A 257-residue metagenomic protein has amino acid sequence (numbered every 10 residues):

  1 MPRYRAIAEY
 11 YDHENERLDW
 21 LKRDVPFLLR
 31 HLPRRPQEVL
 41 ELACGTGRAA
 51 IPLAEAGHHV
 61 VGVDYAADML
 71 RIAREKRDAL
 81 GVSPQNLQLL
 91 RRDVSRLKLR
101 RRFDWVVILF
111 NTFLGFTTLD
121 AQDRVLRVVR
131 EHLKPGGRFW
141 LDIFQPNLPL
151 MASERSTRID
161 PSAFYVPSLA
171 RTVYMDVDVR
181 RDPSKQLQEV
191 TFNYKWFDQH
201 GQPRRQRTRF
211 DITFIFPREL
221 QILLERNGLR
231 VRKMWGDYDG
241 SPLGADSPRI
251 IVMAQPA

Functional and structural regions predicted by a protein language model:
M1-Q37: Conserved class I S-adenosyl-L-methionine
P36-G45: Conserved class I S-adenosyl-L-methionine
A50-R96: Class I SAM-dependent methyltransferase SAM/SAH-binding core
K98-W105: A short acidic, Gly/Pro-enriched loop at the edge of an enzyme's catalytic core that lines a small-molecule cofactor
D123-P135: A short glycine-rich, Lys/Arg-flanked "PGG" loop and its adjoining helix->strand segment in the class I
G136-I143: Conserved beta-strand signature within the Rossmann-like core of class I S-adenosyl-L-methionine
I143-Q221: SAM-dependent methyltransferase
D211-A257: C-terminal lobe and adjacent flexible extensions of AdoMet/dcAdoMet transferase-like proteins
